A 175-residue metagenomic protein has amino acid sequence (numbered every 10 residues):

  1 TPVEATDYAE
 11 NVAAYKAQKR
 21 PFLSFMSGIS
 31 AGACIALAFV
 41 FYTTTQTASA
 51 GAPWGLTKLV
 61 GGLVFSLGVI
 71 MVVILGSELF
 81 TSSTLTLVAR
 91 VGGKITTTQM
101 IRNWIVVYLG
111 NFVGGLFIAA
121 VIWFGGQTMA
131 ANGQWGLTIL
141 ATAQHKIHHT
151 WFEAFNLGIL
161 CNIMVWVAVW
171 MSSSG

Functional and structural regions predicted by a protein language model:
T1-G175: Alpha-helical transmembrane segments and their helix-helix packing motifs
